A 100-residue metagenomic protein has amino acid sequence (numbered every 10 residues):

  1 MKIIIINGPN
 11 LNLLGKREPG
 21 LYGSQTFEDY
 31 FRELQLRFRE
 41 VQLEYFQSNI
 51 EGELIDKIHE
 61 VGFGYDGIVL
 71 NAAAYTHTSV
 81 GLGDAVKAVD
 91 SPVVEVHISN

Functional and structural regions predicted by a protein language model:
M1-I4: Extreme N-terminal starter segment of soluble prokaryotic enzymes
L13-E28: Glycine- and acidic-residue-enriched helix-capping/strand-helix junction motifs
R39-L43: A generic structural motif
E44-G52: Short beta->alpha junction loops
E53-K57, T78: Short acidic active-site motifs
D56-G64: Short, well-structured alpha-helical segments in soluble
D66-N100: Mid-chain, well-packed structural core segment of small domains
